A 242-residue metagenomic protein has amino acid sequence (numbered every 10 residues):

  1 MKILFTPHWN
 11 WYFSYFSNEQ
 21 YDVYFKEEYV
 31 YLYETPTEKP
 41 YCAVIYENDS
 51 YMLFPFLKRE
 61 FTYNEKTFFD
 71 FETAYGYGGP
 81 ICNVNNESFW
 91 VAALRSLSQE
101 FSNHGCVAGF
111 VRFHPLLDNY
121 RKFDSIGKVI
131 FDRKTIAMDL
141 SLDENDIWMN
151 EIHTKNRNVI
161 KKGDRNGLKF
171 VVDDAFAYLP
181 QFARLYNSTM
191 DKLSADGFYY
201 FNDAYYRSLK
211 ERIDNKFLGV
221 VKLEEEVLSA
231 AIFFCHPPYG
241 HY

Functional and structural regions predicted by a protein language model:
M1-N64, F113-Y242: A conserved beta-strand-loop-helix scaffold within acyl/acetyltransferase catalytic domains
T62-I130, P237-Y242: Acyl-donor binding region in acyl/amide transferases
